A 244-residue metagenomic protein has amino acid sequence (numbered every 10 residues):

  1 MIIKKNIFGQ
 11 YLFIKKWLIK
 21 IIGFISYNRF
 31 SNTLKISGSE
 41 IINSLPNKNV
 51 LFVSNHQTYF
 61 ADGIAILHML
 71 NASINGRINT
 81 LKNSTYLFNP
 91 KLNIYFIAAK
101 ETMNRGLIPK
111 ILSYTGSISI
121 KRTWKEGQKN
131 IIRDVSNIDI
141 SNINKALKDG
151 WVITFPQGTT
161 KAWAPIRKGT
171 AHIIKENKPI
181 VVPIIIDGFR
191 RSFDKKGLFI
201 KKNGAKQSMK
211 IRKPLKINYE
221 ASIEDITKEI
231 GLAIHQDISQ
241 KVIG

Functional and structural regions predicted by a protein language model:
M1-K35: N-terminal membrane-anchoring alpha-helices
W17, S136-I140, I230-G231: Well-ordered, non-membrane alpha-helical segments in soluble/globular domains
I21-G23, I108, T170, I230: Generic structural signal for hydrophobic residues
S26-Y27, L112, I234: A generic structural signal for nonpolar/aromatic side chains embedded in well-ordered alpha-helices
F30-A221: Soluble catalytic domains of membrane acyltransferases
I226-H235: Short amphipathic C-terminal alpha-helix that caps PH/PH-like domains
I234-G244: Charged, glycine-interspersed solvent-exposed loop segments at helix/strand-loop junctions that cap or gate access
